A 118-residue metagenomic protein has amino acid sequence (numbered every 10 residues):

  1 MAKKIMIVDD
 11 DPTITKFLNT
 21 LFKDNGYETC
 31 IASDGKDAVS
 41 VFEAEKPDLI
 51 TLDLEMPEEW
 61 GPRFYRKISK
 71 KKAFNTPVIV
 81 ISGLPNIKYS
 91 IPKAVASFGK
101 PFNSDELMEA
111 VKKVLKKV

Functional and structural regions predicted by a protein language model:
V8-D9, A32, I50: Conserved sequence signature across two-component system core domains
T15, P57-E58: The feature encodes the CheY-like receiver
K16-D24: Charged docking surfaces used in two-component/phosphorelay signaling
G26-S33, V41: Short hydrophobic/Thr-rich beta-strand motif most characteristic of the beta2 strand and flanking loop of CheY-like
D34-D37, W60-F64: Acidic catalytic/metal-coordinating carboxylates
E45-T51: Active-site beta3 strand of CheY-like receiver
I81-S82: Hydrophobic/aromatic residues positioned on beta-strands within the core alpha/beta folds
F102-L115: C-terminal output helix
